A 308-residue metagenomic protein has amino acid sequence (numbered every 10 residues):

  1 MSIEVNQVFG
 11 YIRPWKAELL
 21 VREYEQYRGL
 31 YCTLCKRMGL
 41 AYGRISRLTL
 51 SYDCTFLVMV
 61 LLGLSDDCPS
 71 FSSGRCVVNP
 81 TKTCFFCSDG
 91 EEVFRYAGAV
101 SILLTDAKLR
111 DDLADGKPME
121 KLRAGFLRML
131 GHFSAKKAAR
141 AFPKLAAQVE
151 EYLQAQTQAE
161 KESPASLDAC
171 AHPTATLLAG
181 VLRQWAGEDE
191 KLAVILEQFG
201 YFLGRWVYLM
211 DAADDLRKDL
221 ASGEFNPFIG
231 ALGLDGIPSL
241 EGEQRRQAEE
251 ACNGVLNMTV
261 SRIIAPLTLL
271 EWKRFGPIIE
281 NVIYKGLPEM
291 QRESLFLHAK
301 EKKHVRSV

Functional and structural regions predicted by a protein language model:
M1-G180, Q184-Q198, R205, L209-N257 (+5 more regions): Acidic catalytic motifs of isoprenoid enzymes
V260: Active-site catalytic loop in hydrolytic enzyme cores
E280-K285: A glycine-rich phosphate-binding loop feature that marks nucleotide/adenosyl-phosphate handling sites
